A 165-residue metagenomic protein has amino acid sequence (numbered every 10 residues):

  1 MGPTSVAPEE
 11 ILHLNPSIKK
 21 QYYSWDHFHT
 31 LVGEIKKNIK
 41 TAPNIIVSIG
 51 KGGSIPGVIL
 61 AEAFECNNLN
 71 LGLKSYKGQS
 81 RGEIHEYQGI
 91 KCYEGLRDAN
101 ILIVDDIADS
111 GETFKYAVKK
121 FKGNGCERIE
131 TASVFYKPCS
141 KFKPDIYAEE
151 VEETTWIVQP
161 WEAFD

Functional and structural regions predicted by a protein language model:
M1-D165: PRPP-associated nucleotide enzymes
